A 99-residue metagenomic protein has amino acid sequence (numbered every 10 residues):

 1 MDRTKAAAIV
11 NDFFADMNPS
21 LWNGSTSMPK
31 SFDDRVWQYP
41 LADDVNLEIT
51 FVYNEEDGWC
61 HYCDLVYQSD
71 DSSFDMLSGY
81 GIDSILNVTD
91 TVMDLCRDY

Functional and structural regions predicted by a protein language model:
M1-D43, S72-F74, I82: Negatively charged, low-complexity tracts enriched in Asp/Glu with abundant Ser/Thr
A6, V10-F14, W37-Y39, L47-F51 (+2 more regions): Hydrophobic beta-strand residues in large extracellular and virion-surface proteins
N46-D90: Intrinsically disordered, low-complexity regulatory segments enriched in Ser/Thr/Pro and charged residues
C96-Y99: Short acidic DE-rich linear segments
